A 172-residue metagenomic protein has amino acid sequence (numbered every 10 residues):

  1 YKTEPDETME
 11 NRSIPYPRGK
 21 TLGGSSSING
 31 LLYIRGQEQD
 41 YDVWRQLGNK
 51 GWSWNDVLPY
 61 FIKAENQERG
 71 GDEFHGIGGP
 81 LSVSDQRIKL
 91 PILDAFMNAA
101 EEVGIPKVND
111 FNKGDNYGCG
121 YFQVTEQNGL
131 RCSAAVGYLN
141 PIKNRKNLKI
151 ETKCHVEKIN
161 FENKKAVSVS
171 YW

Functional and structural regions predicted by a protein language model:
Y1-I62, S170-Y171: N-terminal glycine-rich phosphate/pyrophosphate-binding loop and immediately adjacent elements
R45-A166, W172: Conserved redox-cofactor binding core of oxidoreductases
